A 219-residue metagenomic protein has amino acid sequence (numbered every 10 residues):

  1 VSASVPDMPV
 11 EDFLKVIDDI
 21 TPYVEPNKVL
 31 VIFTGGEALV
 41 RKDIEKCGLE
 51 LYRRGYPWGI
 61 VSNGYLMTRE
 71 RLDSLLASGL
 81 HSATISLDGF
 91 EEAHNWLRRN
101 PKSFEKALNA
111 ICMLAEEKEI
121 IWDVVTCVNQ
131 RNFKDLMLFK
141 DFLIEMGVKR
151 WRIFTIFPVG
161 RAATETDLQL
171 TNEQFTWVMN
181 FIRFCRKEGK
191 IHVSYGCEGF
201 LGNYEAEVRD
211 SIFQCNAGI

Functional and structural regions predicted by a protein language model:
V1-S82, L170: Conserved alpha-helical substructure of the radical SAM core
A3, A77-S78, S82, S86-G218: Radical SAM enzyme [4Fe-4S]-AdoMet core and its adjacent flexible, acidic and glycine-rich loops/tails across
